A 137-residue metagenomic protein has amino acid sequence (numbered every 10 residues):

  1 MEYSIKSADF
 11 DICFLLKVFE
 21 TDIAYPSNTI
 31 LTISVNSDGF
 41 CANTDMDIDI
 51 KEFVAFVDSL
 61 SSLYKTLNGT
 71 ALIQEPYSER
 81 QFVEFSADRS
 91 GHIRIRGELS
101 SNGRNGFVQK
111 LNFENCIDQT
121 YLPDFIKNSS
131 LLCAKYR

Functional and structural regions predicted by a protein language model:
Y3-D22, N105: N-terminal intrinsically disordered, cationic/polar leader segments that include organellar targeting peptides
D9-D11, G39-C41, S78: Glycine-centered tight beta-turn/hairpin loop motif at sheet-sheet or coil-to-beta transitions
L15-K17, C41-D49, G97, F107-I117: Short amphipathic beta-strand/extended segments with alternating polar/hydrophobic composition
V18-D38: The feature marks the first
A24-I30, Q81-N105: Intrinsic, low-complexity N-terminal interaction/targeting segments
T32-N68: Short, well-structured hydrophobic secondary-structure segments
K65-R89, R137: DNA polymerase processivity clamps
N102-R137: Mixed-charge, glycine-accented linear interaction segment located at domain edges/termini
